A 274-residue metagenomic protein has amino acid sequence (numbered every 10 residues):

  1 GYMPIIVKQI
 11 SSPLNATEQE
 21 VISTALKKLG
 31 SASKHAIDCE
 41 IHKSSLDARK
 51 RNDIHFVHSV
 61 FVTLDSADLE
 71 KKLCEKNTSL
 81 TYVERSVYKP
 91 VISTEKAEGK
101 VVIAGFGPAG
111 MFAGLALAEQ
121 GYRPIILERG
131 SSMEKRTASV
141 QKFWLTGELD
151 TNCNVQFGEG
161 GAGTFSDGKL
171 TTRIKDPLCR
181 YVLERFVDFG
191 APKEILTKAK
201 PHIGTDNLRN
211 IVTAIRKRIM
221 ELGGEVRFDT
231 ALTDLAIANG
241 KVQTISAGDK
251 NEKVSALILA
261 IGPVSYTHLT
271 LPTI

Functional and structural regions predicted by a protein language model:
G1-Y2: Short, Lys/Arg-enriched N-terminal segments with co-localized hydrophobic residues within the first ~10-30 amino acids
I5-S11, N15, Q19-G99: Extreme N-terminal leader/targeting segments of oxidoreductases
I6, R51-D53, K135, Q141-E225 (+1 more regions): Conserved N-terminal/central alpha/beta ligand/cofactor-binding core
V101-I126: N-terminal Rossmann-like FAD-binding beta1-loop-alpha1 element of flavoenzymes
Y122-F143: Glycine-rich FAD pyrophosphate-binding loop
F228-K241: A conserved short coil-to-beta-strand element within the FAD-binding core of flavoproteins
K253-G262: Short hydrophobic core segments
T267-T273: Conserved small/polar residues in nucleotide/adenosyl-binding loops
